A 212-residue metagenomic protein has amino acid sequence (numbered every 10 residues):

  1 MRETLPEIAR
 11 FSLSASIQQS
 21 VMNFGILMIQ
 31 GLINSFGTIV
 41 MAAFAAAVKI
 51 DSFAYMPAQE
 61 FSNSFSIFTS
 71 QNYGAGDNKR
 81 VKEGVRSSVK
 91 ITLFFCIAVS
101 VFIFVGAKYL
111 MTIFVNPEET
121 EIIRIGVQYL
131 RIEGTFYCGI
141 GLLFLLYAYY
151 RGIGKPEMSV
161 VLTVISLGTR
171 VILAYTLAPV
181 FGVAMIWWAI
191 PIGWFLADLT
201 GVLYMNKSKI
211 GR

Functional and structural regions predicted by a protein language model:
M1-M28, L32-I33, F53-P57, F61 (+4 more regions): Hydrophobic faces of transmembrane alpha-helices in multi-pass small-molecule transporters and flippases across diverse
M1-S12, T69-F136, L177-R212: Short alpha-helical transmembrane segments in multi-pass integral membrane proteins
F11, Q19-S20, I50-S52, I91 (+3 more regions): Hydrophobic alpha-helical segments, especially transmembrane helices and their immediate juxtamembrane helical caps
A15, Q19, L27, G31 (+7 more regions): Transmembrane alpha-helix boundary and packing residues in multipass membrane permease domains and related
S20-K49, F53, Q71, Y109-E119 (+1 more regions): Helix-terminus/linker motif at the lipid-water interface of multi-pass membrane proteins
I39-V40, P156-M158, G182-V183: Membrane-helix interface segments
A43-A107, I140-L162: Small-residue-rich hydrophobic transmembrane alpha-helices
S62, E133-G152, M158-R170, I186-V202: Short runs within selected transmembrane alpha-helices of multi-pass transporters and secretion channels
